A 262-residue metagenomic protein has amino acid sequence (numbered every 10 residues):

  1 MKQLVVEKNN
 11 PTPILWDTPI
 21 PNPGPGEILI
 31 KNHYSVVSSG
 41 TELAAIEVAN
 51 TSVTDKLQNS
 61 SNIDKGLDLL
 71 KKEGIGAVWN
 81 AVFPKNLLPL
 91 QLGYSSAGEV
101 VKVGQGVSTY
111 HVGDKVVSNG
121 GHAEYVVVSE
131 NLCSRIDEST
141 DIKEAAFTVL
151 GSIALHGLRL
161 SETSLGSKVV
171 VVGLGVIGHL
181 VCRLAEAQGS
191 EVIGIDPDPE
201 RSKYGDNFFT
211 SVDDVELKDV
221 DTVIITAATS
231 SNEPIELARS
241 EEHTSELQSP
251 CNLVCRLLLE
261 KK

Functional and structural regions predicted by a protein language model:
M1-P84, L88, G120: Short N-terminal strand-loop motif that marks the start of NAD(P)H/FAD-dependent oxidoreductase cofactor-binding domains
H33, H111-D114, S167: Structural motif
A77-L88, S95-N119: A glycine-/small-residue-rich N-terminal strand-loop-strand element that serves as the cofactor-binding glycine loop
Q91-Y94, N119-N131: A structural motif shared across PLP-dependent enzymes of the aminotransferase-like
Y110-H111, T163, E242: Short, well-ordered loop/turn sites that connect or cap secondary structure elements
E144-D213, L217: Mid-domain Rossmann-like dinucleotide-binding core that forms the NAD(H)/NADP(H) cofactor-binding site
D206-E241, S245: Glycine-rich cofactor phosphate-binding loops and adjacent beta1-alpha1 units of small-molecule cofactor enzyme domains
E242-K262: Single conserved hydrophobic/aromatic residue that forms the stacking wall/gate of nucleotide- or nucleobase-binding
